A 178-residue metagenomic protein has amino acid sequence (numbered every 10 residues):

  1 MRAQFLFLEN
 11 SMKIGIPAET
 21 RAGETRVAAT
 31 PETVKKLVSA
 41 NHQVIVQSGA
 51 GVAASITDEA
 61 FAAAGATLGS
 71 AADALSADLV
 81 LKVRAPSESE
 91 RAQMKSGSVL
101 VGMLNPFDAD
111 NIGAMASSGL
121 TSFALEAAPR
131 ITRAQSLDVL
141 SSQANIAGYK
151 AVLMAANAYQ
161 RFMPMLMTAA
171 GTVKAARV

Functional and structural regions predicted by a protein language model:
F7, K13, E19, E88-R177: Glycine/serine-rich phosphate-binding loop and adjoining beta1-alpha1 elements at the start of nucleotide-handling
K13-A114, S118: An N-terminal-biased, well-structured beta-alpha scaffold segment characteristic of Rossmann-like dinucleotide-binding
